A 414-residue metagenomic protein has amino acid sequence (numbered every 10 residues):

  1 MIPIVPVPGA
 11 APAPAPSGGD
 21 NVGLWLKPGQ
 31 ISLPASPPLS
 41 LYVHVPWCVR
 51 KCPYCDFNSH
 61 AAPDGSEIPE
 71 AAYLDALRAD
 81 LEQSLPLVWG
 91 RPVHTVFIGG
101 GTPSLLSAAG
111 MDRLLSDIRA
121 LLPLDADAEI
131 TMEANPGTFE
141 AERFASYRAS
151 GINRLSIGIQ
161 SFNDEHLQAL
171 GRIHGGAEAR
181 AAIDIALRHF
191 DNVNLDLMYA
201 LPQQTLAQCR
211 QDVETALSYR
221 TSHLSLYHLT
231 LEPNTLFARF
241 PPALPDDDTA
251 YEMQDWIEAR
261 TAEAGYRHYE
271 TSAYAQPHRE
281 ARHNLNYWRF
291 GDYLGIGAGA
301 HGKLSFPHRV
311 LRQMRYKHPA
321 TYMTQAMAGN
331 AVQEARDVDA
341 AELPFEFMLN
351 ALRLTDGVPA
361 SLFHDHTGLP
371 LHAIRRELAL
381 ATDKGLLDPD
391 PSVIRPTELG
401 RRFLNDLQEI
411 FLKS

Functional and structural regions predicted by a protein language model:
M1-Y42, G90-R91: N-terminal [4Fe-4S]-dependent radical SAM core
W25, I31-S40, N58-L369: C-terminal scaffold of the Radical SAM
H44-S59: Local cysteine-cluster metal-coordination motifs and their immediate loop/turn environment, predominantly Fe-S cluster
V45, I296-A298, E398: Pocket-edge structural micro-motifs
G368-L380: Short amphipathic alpha-helical interaction segments
D383-S392: A short, conserved structural fragment
V393-T397: Minor-groove-contacting beta-hairpin "wing" of winged helix-turn-helix DNA-binding domains
L399-S414: Short, amphipathic alpha-helical interaction segments positioned at domain boundaries
